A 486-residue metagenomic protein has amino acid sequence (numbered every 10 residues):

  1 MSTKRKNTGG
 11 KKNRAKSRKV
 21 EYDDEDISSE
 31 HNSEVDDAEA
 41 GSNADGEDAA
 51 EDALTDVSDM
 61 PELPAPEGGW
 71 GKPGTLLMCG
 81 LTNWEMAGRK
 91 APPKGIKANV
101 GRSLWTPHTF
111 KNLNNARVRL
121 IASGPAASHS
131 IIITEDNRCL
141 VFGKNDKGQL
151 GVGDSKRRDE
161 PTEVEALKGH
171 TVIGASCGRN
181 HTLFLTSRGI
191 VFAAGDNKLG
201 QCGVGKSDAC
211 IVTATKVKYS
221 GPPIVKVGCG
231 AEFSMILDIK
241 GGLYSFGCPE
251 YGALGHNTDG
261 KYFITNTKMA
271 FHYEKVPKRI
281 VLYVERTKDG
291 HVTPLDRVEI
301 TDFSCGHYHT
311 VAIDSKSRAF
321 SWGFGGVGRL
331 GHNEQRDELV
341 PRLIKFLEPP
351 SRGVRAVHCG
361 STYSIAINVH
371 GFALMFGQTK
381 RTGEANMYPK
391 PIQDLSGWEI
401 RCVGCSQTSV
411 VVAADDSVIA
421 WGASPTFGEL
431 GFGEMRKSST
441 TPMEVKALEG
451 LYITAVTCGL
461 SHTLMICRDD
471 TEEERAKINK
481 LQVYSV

Functional and structural regions predicted by a protein language model:
S2-V486: Eukaryote-biased RCC1-like beta-propeller repeat architecture
